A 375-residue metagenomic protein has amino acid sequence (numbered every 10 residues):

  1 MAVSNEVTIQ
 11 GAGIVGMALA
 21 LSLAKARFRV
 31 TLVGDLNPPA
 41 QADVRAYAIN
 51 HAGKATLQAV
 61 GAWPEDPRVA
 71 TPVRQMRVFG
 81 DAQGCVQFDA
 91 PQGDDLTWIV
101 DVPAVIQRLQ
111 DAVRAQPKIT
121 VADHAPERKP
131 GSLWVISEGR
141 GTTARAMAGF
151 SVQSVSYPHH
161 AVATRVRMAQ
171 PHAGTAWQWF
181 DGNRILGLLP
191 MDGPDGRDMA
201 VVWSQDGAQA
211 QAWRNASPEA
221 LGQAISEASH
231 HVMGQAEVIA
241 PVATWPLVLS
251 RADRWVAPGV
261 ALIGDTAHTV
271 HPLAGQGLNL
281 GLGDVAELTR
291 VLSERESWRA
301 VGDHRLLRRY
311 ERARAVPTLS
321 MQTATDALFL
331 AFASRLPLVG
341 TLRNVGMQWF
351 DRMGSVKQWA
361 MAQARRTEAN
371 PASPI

Functional and structural regions predicted by a protein language model:
A2-V3, A55, A59, W63-A148 (+1 more regions): Conserved N-terminal helical subregion
V3, R290-I375: C-terminal helical "tail/cap" subdomain of flavin- and related membrane-associated enzymes
S4-T8, A12-R74: Glycine-rich FAD cofactor-binding loop and adjacent beta-loop-alpha segment at the N-terminus of flavoprotein
Q10, V33-G34, S137, G264-D265 (+1 more regions): Active-site flanking residues adjacent to catalytic metal/cofactor-binding acidic residues
L57, W134-V242: Conserved FAD-binding catalytic core of PHBH/FMO-like flavoproteins
Q211-H304: FAD/FMN-dependent oxidoreductases across multiple families
